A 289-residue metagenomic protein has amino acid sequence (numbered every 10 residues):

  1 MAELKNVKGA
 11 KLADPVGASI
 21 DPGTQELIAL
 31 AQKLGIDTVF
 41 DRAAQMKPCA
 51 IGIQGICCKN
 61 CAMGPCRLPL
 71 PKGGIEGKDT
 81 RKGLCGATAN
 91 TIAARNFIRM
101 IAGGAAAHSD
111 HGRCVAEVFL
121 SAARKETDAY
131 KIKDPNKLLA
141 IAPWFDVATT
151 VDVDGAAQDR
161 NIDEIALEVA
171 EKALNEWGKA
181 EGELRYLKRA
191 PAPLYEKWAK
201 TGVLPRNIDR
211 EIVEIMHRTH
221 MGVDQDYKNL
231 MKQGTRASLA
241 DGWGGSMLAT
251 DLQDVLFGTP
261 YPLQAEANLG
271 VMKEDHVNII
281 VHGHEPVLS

Functional and structural regions predicted by a protein language model:
A2-S289: Metallocofactor- and cofactor-centric catalytic cores in central/energy metabolism, strongly enriched
